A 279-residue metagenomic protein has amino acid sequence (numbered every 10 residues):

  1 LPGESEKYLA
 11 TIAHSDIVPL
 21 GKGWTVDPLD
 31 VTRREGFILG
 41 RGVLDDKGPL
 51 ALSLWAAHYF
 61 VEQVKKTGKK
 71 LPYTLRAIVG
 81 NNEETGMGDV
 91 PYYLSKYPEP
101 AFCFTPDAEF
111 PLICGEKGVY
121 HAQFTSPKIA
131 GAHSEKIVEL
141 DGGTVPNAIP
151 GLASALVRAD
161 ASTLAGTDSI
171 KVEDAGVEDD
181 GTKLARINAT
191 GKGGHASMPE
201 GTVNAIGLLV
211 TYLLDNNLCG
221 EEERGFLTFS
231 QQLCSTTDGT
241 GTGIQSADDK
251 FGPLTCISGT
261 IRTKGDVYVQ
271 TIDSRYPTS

Functional and structural regions predicted by a protein language model:
L1-R41, Q63-L71: Acidic/His- and Gly-rich active-site-bordering loop/insert found across diverse amide/peptide-bond hydrolases
E4-L9, D27, R34-E35, K69-L75 (+5 more regions): Short coil/turn connectors at secondary-structure junctions
S15, N81, S274-Y276: Short beta-strand segments enriched in hydrophobic/aromatic residues within well-folded beta-rich domains
P19, F37-L52, H195: Glycine/serine-rich anion-binding loops at beta->alpha junctions that coordinate negatively charged ligand groups
G42, N82, M198: Glycine- and other small-residue-rich loops at beta-strand/loop junctions that grip anionic moieties
D46-I129, T236-P253: Acidic/histidine-rich catalytic neighborhood of metal-dependent amide-processing enzymes
H121-S279: Metal-dependent amide/peptide-bond hydrolase catalytic core, centered on the "pita-bread" metallohydrolase fold
